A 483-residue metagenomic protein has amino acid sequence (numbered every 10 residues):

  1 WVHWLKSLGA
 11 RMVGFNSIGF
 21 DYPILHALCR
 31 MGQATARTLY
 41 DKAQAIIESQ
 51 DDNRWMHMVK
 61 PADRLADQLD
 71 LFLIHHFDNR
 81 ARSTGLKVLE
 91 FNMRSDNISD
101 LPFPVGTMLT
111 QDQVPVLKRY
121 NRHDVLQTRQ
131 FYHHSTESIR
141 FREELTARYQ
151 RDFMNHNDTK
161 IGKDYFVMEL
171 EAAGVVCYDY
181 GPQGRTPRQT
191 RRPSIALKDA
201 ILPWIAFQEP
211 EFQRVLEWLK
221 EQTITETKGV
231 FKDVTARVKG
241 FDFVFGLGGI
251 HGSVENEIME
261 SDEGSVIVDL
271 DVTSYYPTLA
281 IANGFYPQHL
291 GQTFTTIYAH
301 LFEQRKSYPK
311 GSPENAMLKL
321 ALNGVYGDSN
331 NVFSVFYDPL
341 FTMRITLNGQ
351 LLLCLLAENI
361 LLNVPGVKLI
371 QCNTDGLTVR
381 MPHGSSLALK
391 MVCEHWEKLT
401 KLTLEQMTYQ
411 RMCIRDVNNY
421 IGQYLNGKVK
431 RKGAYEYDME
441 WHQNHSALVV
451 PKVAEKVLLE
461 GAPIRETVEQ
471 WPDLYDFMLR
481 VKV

Functional and structural regions predicted by a protein language model:
W1-V88: Conserved DEDDh/DEDDy metal-dependent 3′-5′ exonuclease domain
Y22-C29, T278-I281, R380-K390, V417: A short acidic (Asp/Glu
Y22-P23, F77, T84-K87, I98-D100 (+5 more regions): Short helix/loop capping segments that flank catalytic or ligand/cofactor-binding pockets
E48-R54, V59-P61, D152-H156, R380 (+1 more regions): Short, conserved secondary-structure transition motifs
R80, L89-D100, G106-T273, N359-E397 (+6 more regions): Conserved "right-hand" nucleotidyltransferase catalytic core of DNA-directed polymerases
R82, D124, Q130, I345-L353: Phosphate/oxyanion-binding active-site loops and adjacent basic polyanion-contact surfaces
P104-M108, V230-E358, L362-N363, R380: Helical catalytic core of nucleic-acid polymerases
M407-V483: C-terminal accessory nucleic-acid interaction domains of nucleic acid-metabolism proteins
